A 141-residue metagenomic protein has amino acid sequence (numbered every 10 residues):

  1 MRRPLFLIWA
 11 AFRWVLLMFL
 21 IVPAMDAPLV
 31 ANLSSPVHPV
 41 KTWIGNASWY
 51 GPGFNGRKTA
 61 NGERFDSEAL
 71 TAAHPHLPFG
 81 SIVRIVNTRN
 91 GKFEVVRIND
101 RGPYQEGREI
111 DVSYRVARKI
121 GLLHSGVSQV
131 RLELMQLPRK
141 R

Functional and structural regions predicted by a protein language model:
R2-W14, M18-R141: Secreted/periplasmic proteins
